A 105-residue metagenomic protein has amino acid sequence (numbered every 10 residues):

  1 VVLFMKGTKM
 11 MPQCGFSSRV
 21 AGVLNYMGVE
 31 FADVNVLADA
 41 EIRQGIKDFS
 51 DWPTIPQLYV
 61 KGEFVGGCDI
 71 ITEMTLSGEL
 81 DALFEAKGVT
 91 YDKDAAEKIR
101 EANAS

Functional and structural regions predicted by a protein language model:
V1, N25, V29, D51 (+3 more regions): Short amphipathic alpha-helices and their capping/turn residues within compact interaction modules
V1-E30: Local sequence-structure signature of Cys/Sec-based thiol-disulfide redox active-site neighborhoods
V1-V2, S50-K61, G66-D69: Structural micro-motif
M10-Q13, I42-R43, E73, D92: Eukaryotic short linear interaction motifs
F16, A38, I42, D51 (+2 more regions): Alpha-helical interaction elements in eukaryotic regulators
N25-G45, F49, P53: Thiol-based oxidoreductase modules, predominantly thioredoxin-like and allied folds used for disulfide exchange
V60-A95: Non-catalytic, surface beta->alpha helical segment in thiol-disulfide oxidoreductase systems
Y91-S105: Mature, matrix/stroma-exposed regions of nuclear-encoded mitochondrial and chloroplast proteins
